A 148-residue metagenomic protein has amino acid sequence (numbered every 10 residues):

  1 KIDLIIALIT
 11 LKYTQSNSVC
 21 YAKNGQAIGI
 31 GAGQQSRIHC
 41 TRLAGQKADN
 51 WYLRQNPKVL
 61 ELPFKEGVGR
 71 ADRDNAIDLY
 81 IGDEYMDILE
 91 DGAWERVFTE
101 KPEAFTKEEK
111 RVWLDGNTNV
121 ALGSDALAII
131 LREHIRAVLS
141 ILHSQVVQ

Functional and structural regions predicted by a protein language model:
K1-N17: Short, basic/aromatic recognition patches
T10-Y13, Y21, R111-L114: Short, conserved, surface-exposed binding loops centered on an aromatic residue
N17-G25: Short beta-strand scaffold segments in enzyme catalytic cores
Q35-Q148: Feature captures the catalytic cores and cofactor-binding loops of soluble hydro-lyases/lyases that act on carboxylate
